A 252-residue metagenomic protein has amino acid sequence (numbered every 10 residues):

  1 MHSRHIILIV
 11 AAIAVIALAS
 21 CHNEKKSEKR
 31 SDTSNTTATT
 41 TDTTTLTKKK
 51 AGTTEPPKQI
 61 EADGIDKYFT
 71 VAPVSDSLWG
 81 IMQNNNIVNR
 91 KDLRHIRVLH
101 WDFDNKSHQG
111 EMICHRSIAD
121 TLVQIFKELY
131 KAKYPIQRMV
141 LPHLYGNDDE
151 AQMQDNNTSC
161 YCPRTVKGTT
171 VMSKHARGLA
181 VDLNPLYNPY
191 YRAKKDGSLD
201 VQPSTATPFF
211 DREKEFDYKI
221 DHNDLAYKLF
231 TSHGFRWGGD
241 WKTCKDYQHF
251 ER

Functional and structural regions predicted by a protein language model:
M1-L8: Bacterial N-terminal signal peptides that target proteins for export
V10-A12: Gram-negative bacterial Sec-dependent N-terminal signal peptides
A17-S20: C-terminal motif of bacterial Sec signal peptides marking the signal peptidase cleavage site
H22-E24: Bacterial signal peptide processing site
R30, D42-K106: N-terminal module-boundary/linker segments of secreted carbohydrate-active enzymes
V88-M153: Active-site acidic/histidine clusters and adjacent loop/turn architecture that either coordinate catalytic ions
D149-A176: Active-site-adjacent substructure of cysteine-protease-like catalytic cores
V166-M172, G178-R252: Catalytic cores and adjacent binding grooves of peptidoglycan-active enzymes
